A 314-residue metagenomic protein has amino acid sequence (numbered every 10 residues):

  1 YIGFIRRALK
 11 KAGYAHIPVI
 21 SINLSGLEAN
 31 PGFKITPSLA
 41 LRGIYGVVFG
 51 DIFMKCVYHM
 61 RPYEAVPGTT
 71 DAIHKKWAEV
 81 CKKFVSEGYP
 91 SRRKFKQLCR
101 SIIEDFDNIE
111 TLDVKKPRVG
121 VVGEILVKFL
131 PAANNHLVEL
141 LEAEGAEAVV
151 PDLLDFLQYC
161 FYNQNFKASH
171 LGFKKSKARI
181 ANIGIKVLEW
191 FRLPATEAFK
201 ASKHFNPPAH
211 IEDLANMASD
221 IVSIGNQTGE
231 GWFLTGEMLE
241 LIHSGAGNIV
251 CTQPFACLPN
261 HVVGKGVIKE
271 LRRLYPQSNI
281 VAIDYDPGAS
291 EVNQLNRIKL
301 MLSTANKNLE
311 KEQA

Functional and structural regions predicted by a protein language model:
Y1-A314: An N-terminal assembly and electron-transfer interface module characteristic of large anaerobic redox and radical
